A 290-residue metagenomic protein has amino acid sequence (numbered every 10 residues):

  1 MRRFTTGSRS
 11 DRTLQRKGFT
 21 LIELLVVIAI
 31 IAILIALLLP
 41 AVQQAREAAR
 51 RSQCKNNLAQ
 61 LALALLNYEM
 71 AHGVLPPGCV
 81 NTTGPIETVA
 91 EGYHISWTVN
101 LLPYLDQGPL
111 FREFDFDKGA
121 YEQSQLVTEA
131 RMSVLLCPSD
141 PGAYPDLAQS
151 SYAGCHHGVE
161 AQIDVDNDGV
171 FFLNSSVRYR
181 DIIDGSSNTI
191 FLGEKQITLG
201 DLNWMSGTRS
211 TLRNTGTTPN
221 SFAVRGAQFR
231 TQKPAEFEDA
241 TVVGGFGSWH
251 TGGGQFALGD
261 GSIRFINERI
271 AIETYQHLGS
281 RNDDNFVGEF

Functional and structural regions predicted by a protein language model:
M1-L21, T82-G84: N-terminal leader/signal peptides at the extreme start of proteins
T5-S8, L38, R46, E69: Structural motif corresponding to the C-terminal cap of alpha-helices
Q15-R50, Q60: N-terminal single-pass transmembrane signal-anchor helix
I33, A48-F290: Surface-exposed loop/linker segments characteristic of extracytoplasmic
